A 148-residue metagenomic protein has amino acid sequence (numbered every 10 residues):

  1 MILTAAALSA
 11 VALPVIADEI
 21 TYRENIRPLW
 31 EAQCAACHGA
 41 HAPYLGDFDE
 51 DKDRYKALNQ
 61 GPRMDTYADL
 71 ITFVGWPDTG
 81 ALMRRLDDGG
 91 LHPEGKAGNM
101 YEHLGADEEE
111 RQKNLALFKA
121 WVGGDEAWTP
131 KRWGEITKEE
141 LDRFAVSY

Functional and structural regions predicted by a protein language model:
T4-A6, V15: Cleavable N-terminal signal peptides
A17-Y148: Aromatic- and Gly/Pro-enriched helix-to-coil junctions and flexible linker segments
